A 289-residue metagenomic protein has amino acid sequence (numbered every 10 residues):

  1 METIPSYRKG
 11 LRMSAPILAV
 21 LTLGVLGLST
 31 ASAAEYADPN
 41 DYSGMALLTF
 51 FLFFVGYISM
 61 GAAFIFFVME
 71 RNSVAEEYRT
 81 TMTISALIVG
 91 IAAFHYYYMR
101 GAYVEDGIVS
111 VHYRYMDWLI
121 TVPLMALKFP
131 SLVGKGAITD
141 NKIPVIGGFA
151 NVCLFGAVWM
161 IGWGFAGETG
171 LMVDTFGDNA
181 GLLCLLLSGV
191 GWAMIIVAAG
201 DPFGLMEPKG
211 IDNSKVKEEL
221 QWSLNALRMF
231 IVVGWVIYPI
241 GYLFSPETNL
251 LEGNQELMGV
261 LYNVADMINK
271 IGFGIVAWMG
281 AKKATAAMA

Functional and structural regions predicted by a protein language model:
M1-A33: N-terminal secretory/membrane targeting signals
R12-A15, V74-A86, P144-A150, L224-L227 (+1 more regions): Membrane-interfacial loop-to-transmembrane alpha-helix junctions, especially the N-terminal start
A34-M60: Hydrophobic transmembrane alpha-helical segments in integral membrane proteins
A62-F67, K128, W163, V190-E218 (+1 more regions): Alpha-helical transmembrane segments in multipass membrane proteins, preferentially the mid-helix core
F64-E70, Y96-R100, V104-D106, Y115-V152 (+1 more regions): Internal transmembrane alpha-helix with an interfacial aromatic "cap," most often the third helix
I84-A102: A generic, lipid-embedded transmembrane alpha helix
P144-G147, A180-L185, P202-V233, Q255: Membrane-helix boundary/juxtamembrane motif in polytopic membrane proteins
V197-P202, A226-A289: C-terminal transmembrane-bundle signature of multipass membrane proteins, characterized by strong activation on
